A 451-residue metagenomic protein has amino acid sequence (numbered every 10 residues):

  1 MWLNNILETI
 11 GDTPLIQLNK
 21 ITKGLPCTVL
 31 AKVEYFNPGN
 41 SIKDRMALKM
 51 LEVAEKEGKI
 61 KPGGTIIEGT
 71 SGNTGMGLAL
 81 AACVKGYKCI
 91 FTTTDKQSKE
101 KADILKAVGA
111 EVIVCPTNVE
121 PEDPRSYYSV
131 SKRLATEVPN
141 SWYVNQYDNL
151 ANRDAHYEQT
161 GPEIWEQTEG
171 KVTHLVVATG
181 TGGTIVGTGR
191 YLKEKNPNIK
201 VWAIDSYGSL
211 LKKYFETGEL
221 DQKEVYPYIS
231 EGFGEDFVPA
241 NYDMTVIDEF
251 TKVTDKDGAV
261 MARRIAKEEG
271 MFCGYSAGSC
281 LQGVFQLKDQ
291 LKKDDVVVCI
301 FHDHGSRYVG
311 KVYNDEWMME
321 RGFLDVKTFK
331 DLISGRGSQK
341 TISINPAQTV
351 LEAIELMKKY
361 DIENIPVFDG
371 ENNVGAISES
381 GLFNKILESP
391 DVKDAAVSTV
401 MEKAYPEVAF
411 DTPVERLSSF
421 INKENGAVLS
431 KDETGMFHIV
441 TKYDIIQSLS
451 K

Functional and structural regions predicted by a protein language model:
M1-K330: PLP-dependent amino-acid enzyme catalytic core
A82, I164, M357, E371 (+4 more regions): Terminal peptide-recognition signature
V246, V326-T341, D394-Y405: Bateman (tandem CBS) regulatory domains
I342-D361, V367-D369, I386, P406-G426 (+2 more regions): The conserved cystathionine-beta-synthase
E363, G375-L382, F437-I445: Short hydrophobic beta-strand motif reused across regulatory alpha/beta modules
E379-S398, I445-K451: A short, polar/charged loop-to-alpha-helix boundary motif
